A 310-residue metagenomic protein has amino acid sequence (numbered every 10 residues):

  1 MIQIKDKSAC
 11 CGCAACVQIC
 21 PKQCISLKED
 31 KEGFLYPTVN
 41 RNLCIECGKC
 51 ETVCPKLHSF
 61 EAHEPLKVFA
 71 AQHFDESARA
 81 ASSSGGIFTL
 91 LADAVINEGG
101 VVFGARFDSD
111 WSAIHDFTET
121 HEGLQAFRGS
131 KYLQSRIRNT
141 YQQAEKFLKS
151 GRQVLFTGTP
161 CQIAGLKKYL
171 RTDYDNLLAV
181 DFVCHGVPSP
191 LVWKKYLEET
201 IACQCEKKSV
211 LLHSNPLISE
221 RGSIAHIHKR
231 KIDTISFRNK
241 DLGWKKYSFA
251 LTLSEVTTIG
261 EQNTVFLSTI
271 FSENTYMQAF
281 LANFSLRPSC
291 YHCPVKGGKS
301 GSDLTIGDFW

Functional and structural regions predicted by a protein language model:
M1, K5-K7, T38-R41, E273-L281: Short, intrinsically disordered, charge-biased short linear motifs at domain edges
I2-I4, A15-E32, Y36-T38, K49-P65: Iron-sulfur cluster-binding cysteine motifs and their immediate structural context in ferredoxin-like electron-transfer
S8-Q23, I45-L57, T159-G165, R287-G297: Local cysteine-cluster metal-coordination motifs and their immediate loop/turn environment, predominantly Fe-S cluster
E29, R41, D308: Pocket-edge structural micro-motifs
R41, C47, F117-T118: Glycine-rich loop at the start of a catalytic domain that most often binds anionic cofactors/ligands
E61-W310: Iron-sulfur-associated redox domains of electron-transfer enzymes in respiratory and anaerobic energy metabolism
